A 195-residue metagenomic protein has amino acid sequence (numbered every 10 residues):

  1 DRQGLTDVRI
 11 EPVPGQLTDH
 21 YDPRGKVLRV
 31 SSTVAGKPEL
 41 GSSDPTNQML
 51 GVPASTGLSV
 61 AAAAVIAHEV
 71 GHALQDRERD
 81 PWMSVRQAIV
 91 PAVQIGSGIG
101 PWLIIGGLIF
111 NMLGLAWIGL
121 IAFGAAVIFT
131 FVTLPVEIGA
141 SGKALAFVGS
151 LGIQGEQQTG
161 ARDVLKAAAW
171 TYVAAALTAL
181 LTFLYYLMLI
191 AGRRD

Functional and structural regions predicted by a protein language model:
D1-S97, I128-D195: Polar-ligand-bearing catalytic/cofactor-coordination segments of membrane-embedded or membrane-tethered inner-membrane
L74-W82, L103-G114: Membrane-helix exit/interface motif
M112-A122: Hydrophobic alpha-helical transmembrane segments
